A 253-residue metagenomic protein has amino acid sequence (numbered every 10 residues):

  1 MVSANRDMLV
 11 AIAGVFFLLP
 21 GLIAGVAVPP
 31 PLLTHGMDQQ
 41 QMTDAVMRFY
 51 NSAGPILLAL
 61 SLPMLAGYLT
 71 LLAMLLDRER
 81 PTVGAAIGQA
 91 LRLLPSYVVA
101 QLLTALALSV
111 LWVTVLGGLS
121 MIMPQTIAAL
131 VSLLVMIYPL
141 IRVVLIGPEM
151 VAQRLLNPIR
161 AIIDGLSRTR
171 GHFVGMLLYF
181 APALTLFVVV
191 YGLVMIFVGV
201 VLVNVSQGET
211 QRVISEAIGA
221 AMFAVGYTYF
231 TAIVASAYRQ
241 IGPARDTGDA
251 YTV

Functional and structural regions predicted by a protein language model:
M1-L32, L133-E209: Nonpolar helix-loop interface/hinge motif
M1-V10, L76-S96, E149-G171, Q240-V253: Membrane-interface extramembranous regions at the lipid-water interface
I12-F16, I56, V99-L103, S132 (+2 more regions): Alpha-helical transmembrane segments of MFS and MFS-like solute carriers/permeases
F16-A24, L60, M64, Y68 (+5 more regions): Alpha-helical transmembrane segments of multipass membrane proteins
L32-F49: Perimembrane loop-to-helix junctions flanking transmembrane segments
M47-E79, L119-N157, Q211-R245: Selective recognition of hydrophobic, aromatic-rich stretches within alpha-helical transmembrane segments of polytopic
S52-L58, G84-V113, A129-L133: Alpha-helical membrane-spanning segments of integral membrane proteins, especially the hydrophobic core of TM bundles
V115-G117: Hydrophobic membrane-embedded alpha-helices and membrane-water interface caps/short interhelical or interfacial loops
